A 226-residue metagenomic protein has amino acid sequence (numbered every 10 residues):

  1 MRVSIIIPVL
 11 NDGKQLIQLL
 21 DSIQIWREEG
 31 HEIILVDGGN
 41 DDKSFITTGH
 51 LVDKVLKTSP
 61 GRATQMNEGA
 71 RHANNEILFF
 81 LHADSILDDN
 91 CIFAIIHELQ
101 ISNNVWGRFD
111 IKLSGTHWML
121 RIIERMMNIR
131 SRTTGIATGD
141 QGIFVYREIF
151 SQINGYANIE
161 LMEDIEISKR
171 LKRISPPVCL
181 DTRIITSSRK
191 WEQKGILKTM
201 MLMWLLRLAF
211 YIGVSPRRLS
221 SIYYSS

Functional and structural regions predicted by a protein language model:
M1-S22: N-proximal low-complexity "stem/linker" segments adjacent to membrane-targeting elements
D21-G30: Short, acidic, metal-binding catalytic loop of nucleotide-sugar glycosyltransferases
D37-F45, S85: A conserved acidic beta->alpha catalytic loop
K57-A73: Glycine-rich, basic loop-to-helix element that forms the pyrophosphate-binding segment of sugar-nucleotide handling
L78: Short aromatic/hydrophobic "clamp" motif used to bind/position activated sugar donors
N90-M119: Conserved donor NDP-sugar-binding/catalytic core segment of glycosyltransferases
L161-I167: Acidic donor-binding loop at a coil-to-helix junction in glycosyltransferase catalytic cores that engages
K169-S226: Hydrophobic helical membrane-anchoring modules
